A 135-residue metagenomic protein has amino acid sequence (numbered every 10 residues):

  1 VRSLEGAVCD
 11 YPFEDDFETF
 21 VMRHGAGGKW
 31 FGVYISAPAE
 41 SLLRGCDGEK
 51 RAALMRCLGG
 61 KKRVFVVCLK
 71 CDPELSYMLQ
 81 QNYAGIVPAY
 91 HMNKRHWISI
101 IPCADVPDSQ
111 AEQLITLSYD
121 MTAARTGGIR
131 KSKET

Functional and structural regions predicted by a protein language model:
V1-T135: Charge-dense, helix-prone N-terminal extensions
